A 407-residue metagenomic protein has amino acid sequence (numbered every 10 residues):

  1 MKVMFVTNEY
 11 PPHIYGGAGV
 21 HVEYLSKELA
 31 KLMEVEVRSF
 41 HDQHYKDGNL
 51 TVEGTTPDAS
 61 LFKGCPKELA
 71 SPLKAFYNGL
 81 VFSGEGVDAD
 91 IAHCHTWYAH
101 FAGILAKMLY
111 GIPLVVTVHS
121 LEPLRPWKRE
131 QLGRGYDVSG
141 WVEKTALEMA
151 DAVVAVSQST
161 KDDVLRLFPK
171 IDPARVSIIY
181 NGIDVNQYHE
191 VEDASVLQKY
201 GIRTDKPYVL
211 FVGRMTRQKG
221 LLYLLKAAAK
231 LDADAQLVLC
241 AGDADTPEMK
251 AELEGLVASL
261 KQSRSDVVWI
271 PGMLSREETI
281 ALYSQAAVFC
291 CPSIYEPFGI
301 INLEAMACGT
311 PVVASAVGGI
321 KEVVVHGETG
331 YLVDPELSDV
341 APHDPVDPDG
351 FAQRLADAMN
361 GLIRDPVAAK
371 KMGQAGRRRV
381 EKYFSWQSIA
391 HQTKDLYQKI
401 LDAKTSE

Functional and structural regions predicted by a protein language model:
M1-K46, T405-E407: N-terminal subdomain of nucleotide-sugar transferases
P113-V115, P123-T145, D162: Nucleotide-sugar donor phosphate/pyrophosphate-binding loop at the beta->alpha transition of glycosyltransferases
S159, G182: Carbohydrate-associated surface elements
I183, Q236-G255: Glycosyltransferase donor-sugar binding loop
K250-E277: Nucleotide-activated donor-binding/catalytic signature segment of Leloir-type glycosyltransferases, i.e., the conserved
A281-A286: Short alpha-helical donor nucleotide-sugar binding micro-motif in glycosyltransferases
V288, P311-A314, V324, Y331-L332: Short hydrophobic beta-strand element within catalytic cores of glycosyltransferases and related nucleotide-activated
I294: Aromatic "clamp/platform" in nucleotide-sugar-dependent glycosyltransferases that forms part of the donor/acceptor
